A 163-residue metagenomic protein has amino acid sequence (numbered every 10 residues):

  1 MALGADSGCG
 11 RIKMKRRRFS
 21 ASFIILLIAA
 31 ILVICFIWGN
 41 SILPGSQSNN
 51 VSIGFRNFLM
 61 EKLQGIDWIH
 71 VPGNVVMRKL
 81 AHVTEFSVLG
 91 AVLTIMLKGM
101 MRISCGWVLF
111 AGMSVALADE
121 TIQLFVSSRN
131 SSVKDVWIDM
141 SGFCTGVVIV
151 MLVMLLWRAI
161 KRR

Functional and structural regions predicted by a protein language model:
M1-K13: N-terminal amphipathic/basic-hydrophobic helices that include classical n-h-c signal peptides and signal-anchor
R11-S87: "…centered on the first transmembrane helix and the immediately adjacent amphipathic helix/loop
K15-F19, G99-I103, L152-R163: Membrane-interface junctions at the ends of membrane-embedded or membrane-associated helices
A21-I24, M100-L109, S132-V133: Membrane-helix interface segments
A30-I37, W107-L124: Small-polar-interrupted transmembrane alpha-helices in polytopic inner-membrane proteins
N40-L43, L97, F125-V126: Helix-loop junctions at the membrane-solvent interface of multi-pass transporters, primarily the C-terminal
E85-M100, F143-W157: Membrane-interfacial alpha-helical segments at the cytosolic side of multi-pass membrane proteins
A116-S141: Interfacial helix-loop-helix junctions of multi-pass membrane proteins
